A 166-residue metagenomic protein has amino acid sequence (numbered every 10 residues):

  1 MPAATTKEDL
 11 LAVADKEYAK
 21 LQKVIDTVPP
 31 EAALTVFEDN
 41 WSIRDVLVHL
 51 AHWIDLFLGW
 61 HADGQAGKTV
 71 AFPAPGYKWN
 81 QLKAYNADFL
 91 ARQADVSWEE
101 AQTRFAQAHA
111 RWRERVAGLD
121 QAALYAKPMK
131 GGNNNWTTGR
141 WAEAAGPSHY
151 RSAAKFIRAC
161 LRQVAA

Functional and structural regions predicted by a protein language model:
P2-T5, Y85-E99, N133-R140: Acidic/His metal-coordination segments adjacent to aromatic residues that form catalytic metal sites in metalloenzymes
A3-P30, H52, L56-D63, S148: Alpha-helical bundle segments that constitute or directly flank the non-heme di-iron/ferroxidase center
K7-A14, I43, W98-F105, A142-G146 (+1 more regions): Hydrophobic packing residues in well-ordered alpha-helices of helical domains and bundles
L11, Q22, R44-L47, A51 (+5 more regions): Non-transmembrane alpha-helical segments in soluble domains of secreted/periplasmic/extracellular proteins
A33-A84, L124-A166: Short, contiguous alpha-helical
N80-Y125: Acidic/histidine-rich alpha-helical segments that form the ligand environment of transition-metal centers
